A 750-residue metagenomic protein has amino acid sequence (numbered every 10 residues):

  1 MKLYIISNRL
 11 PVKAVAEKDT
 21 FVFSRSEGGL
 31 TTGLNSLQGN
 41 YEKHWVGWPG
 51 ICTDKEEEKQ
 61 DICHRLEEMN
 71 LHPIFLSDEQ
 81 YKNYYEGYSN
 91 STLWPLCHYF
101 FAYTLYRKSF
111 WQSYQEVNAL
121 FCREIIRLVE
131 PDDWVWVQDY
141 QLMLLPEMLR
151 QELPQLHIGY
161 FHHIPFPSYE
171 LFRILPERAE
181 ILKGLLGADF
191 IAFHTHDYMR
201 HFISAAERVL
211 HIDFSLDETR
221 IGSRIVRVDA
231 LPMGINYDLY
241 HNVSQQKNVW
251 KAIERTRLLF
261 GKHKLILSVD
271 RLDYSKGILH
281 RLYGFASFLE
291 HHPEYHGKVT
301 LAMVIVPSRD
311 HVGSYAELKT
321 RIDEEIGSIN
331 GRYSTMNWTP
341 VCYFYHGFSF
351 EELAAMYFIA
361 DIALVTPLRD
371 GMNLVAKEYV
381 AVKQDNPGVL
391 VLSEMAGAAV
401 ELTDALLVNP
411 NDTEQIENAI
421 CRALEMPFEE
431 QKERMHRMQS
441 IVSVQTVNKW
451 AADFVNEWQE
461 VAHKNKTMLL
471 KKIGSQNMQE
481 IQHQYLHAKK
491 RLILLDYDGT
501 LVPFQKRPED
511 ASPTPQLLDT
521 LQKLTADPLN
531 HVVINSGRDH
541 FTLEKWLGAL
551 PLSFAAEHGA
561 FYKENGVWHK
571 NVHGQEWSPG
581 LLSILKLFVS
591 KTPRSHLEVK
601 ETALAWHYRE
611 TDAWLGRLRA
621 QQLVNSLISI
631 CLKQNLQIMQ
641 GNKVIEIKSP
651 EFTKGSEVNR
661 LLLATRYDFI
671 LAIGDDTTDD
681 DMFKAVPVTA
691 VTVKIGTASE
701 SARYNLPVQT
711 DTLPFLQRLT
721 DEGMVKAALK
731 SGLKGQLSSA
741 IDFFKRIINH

Functional and structural regions predicted by a protein language model:
M1-K472: Catalytic cores of carbohydrate-active enzymes across secretory and cytosolic contexts
F101-V117, V502-A511, N642-P650: Glycine-rich phosphate-binding "P-loop"
I322, S440-Y497, V502-Q505, Q516 (+2 more regions): Non-catalytic pre-domain segments flanking phosphatase-related domains
S512-T602: Active-site phosphate-binding/coordination module
T514, K563-N565, P650, G655-H750: Mg2+-dependent phosphoryl-transfer enzymes with acidic/Ser/Thr/Gly-rich catalytic loops
E557, K563-S583, M639-Y667: Substrate-recognition "cap/lid" segment bordering the active-site pocket of phosphatases
L585, R619-I628: Short amphipathic alpha-helices in soluble, non-transmembrane regions that often serve as interface/regulatory elements
S595-T611, N635-K648: Charged, glycine-interspersed solvent-exposed loop segments at helix/strand-loop junctions that cap or gate access
